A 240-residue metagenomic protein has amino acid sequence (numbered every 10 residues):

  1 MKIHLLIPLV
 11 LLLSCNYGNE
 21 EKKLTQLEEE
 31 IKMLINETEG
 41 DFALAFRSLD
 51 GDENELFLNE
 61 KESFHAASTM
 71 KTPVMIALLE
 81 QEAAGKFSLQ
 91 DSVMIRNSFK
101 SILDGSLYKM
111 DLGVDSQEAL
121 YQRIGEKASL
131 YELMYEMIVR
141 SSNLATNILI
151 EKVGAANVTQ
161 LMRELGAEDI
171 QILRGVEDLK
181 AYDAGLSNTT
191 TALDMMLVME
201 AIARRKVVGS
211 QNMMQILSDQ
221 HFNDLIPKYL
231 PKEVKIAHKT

Functional and structural regions predicted by a protein language model:
M1-P8: Sec-dependent signal peptide recognition, specifically the positively charged N-region followed immediately by
L12-S14: C-terminal motif of bacterial Sec signal peptides marking the signal peptidase cleavage site
N16-G18: Bacterial signal peptide processing site
L27-L34, T38-F42, R47-G51, M110-G113 (+3 more regions): Penicillin-recognizing serine hydrolase domain
E39-D41, E53, N59-K61, H65-T69 (+3 more regions): Extracytoplasmic
A43-R47, E55, P73, M94-R96: Soluble periplasmic/extracytoplasmic beta-strand elements of cell-envelope proteins
H65-S98: Active-site SXXK
F87-E118: Short, glycine/proline-biased beta-turn/loop segments that scaffold the active-site neighborhood
